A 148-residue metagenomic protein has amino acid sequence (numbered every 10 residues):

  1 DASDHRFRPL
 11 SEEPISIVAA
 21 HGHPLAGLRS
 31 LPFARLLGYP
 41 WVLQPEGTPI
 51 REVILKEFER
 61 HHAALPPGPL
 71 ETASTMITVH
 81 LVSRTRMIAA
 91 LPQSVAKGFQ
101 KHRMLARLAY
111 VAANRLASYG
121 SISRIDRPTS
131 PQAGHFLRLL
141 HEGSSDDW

Functional and structural regions predicted by a protein language model:
D1-I15, A19, K56-E57, S83 (+1 more regions): Short beta-strand-centered segments that line the small-molecule binding cleft or hinge of alpha/beta clamshell
D4-W41, P131: Flexible hinge/capping segments at coil-to-helix
S11, R29, E46, I50 (+2 more regions): Residue-level signature of the cytosolic catalytic core of signaling kinases
V18, L43-Q44, E71, A89 (+1 more regions): Active-site-adjacent beta-strand anchor residues
H21, P92-V95, V111, Y119: Short secondary-structure boundary segments
L25-A26, Y39-H61, Q93, T129-R138 (+1 more regions): Secondary-structure junction motif
G47-A106: Hydrophobic hinge/microswitch elements
A112-D126: Periplasmic-binding protein-like
